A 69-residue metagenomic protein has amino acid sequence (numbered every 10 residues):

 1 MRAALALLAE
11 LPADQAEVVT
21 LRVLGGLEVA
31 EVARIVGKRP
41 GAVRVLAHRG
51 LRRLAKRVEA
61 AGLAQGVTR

Functional and structural regions predicted by a protein language model:
M1, Q15-A16: Short, leucine-enriched amphipathic alpha-helices that occur as contiguous helical runs
A3-P12: Short amphipathic alpha-helical boundary/capping segments
E17, E31: Acidic-residue sensor for enzyme active/binding pockets
V18-R22: A short pre-motif secondary-structure segment
A30, V36-A60: DNA-recognition helix of helix-turn-helix
E59-R69: Short, basic, alpha-helical segments at the C-terminal edge of helix-turn-helix-like DNA-binding modules
